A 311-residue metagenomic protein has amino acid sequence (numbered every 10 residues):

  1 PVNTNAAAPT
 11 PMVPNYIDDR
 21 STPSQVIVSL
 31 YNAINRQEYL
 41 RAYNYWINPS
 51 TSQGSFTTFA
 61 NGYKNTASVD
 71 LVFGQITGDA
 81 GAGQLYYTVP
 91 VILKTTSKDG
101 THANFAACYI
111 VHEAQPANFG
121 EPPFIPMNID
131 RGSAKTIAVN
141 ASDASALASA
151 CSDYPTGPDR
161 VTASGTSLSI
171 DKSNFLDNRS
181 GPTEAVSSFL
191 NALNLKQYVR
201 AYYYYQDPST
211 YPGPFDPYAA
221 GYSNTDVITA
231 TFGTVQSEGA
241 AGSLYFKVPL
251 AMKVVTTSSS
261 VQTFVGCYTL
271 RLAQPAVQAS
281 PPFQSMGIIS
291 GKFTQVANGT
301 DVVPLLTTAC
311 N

Functional and structural regions predicted by a protein language model:
V2-N32, R160-N191: Short, low-complexity N-terminal intrinsically disordered segments enriched in polar/charged residues
A7, N15, P49-Q53, Q115-N118 (+8 more regions): Disordered low-complexity repeat/linker domains
P9, L40-Y86, L168-S169, T183 (+1 more regions): Short solvent-exposed beta->alpha transition segments
D18, T77-D79, D99, D177 (+2 more regions): Outer-membrane beta-barrel proteins
L30, I34-A42, F189, L193-A201: Short helix-adjacent coil turns
A33, A60-N61, G74-I76, A114 (+11 more regions): Low-complexity, intrinsically disordered tandem-repeat tracts enriched in small residues
A82-G157, A241-N311: Exposed beta-sheet edge and beta->alpha loop/turn motif
